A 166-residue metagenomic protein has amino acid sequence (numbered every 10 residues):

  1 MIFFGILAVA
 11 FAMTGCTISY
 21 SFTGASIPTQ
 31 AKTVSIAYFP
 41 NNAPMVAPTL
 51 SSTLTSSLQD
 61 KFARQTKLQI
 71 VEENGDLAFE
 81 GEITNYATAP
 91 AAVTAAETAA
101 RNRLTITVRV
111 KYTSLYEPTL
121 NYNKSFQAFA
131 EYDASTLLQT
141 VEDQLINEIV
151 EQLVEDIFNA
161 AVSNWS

Functional and structural regions predicted by a protein language model:
F3-T14: Bacterial N-terminal signal peptides
T14-S56, D60, K67, N159-S166: A structural "domain/chain start" motif
F22, R64-L68, D76-N121, F129-I146 (+1 more regions): Surface-exposed short loop/turn segments
I27-P28, V71-L77: Short, glycine-/polar-rich solvent-exposed loops and beta-turns at beta-strand/coil boundaries
E142-S166: Compositionally biased, intrinsically disordered linkers/stalks adjacent to structured regions
